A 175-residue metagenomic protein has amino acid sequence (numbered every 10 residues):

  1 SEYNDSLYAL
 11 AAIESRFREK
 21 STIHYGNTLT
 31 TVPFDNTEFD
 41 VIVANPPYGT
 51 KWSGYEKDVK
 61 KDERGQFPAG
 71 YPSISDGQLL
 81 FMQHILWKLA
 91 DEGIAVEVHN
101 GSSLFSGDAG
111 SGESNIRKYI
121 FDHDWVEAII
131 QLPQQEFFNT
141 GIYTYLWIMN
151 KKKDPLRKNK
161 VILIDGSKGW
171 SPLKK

Functional and structural regions predicted by a protein language model:
S1-Y3, N100: Cofactor-binding loop segments of dinucleotide-utilizing enzymes, especially the Rossmann-like FAD- and NAD(P)+-binding
Y3-T37: S-adenosyl-L-methionine
V32, N36-K175: A conserved structural/catalytic subdomain of Rossmann-like adenosyl-cofactor enzymes
